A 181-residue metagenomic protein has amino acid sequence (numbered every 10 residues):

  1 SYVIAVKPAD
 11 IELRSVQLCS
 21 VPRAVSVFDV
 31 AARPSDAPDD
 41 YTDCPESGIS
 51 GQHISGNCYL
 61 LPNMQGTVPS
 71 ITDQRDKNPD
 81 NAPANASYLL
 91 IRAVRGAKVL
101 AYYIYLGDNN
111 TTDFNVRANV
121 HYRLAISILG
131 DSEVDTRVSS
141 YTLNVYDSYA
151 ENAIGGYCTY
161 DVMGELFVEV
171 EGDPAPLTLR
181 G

Functional and structural regions predicted by a protein language model:
S1-A118: Tryptophan-paired
Y105-G181: Low-complexity, acidic Ser/Thr/Pro-rich "mucin-like" tracts of secreted and single-pass surface proteins
